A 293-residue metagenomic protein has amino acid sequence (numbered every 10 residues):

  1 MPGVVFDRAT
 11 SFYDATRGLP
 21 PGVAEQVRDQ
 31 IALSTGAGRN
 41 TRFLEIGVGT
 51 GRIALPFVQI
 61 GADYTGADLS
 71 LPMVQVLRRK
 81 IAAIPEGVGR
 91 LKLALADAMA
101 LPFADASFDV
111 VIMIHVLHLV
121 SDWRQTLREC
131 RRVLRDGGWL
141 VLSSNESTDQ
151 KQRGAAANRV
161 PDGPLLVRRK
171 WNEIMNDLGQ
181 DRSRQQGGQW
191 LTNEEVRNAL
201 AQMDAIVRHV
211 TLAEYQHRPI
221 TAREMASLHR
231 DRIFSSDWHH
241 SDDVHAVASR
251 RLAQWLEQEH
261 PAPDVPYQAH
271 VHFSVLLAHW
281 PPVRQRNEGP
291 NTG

Functional and structural regions predicted by a protein language model:
M1-T41, R52-I53, M73-V76, K80-P85: Conserved class I S-adenosyl-L-methionine
R42-I46, T50-A100: Class I SAM-dependent methyltransferase SAM/SAH-binding core
T50, W190-E194, I206-G293: Conserved Class I S-adenosyl-L-methionine
M99-V110: A short acidic, Gly/Pro-enriched loop at the edge of an enzyme's catalytic core that lines a small-molecule cofactor
D109-D122: A short SAM/SAH-binding and catalytic strip from SAM-dependent methyltransferases
R124-W139: A short glycine-rich, Lys/Arg-flanked "PGG" loop and its adjoining helix->strand segment in the class I
G137-I220: Conserved catalytic/acceptor-binding region of the Class I
